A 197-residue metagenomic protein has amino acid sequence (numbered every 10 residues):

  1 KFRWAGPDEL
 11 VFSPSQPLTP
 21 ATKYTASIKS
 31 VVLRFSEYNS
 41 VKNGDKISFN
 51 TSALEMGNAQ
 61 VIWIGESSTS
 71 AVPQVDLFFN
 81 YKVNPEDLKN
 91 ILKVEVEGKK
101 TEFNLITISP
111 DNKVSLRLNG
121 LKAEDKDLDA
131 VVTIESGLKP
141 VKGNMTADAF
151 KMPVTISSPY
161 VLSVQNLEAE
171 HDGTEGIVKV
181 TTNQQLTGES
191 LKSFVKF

Functional and structural regions predicted by a protein language model:
K1-F197: Acidic, low-complexity Ser/Thr/Gly/Pro-rich repeat segments typical of extracellular/periplasmic and surface-exposed
